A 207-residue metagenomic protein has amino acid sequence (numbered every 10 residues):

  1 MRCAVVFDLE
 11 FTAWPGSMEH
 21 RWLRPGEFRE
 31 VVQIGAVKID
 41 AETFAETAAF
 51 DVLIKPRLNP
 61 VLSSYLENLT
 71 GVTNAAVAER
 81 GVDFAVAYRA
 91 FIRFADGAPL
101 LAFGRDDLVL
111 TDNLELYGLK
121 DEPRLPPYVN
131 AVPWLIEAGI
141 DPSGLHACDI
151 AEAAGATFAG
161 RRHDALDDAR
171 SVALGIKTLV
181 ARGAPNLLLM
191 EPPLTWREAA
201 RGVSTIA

Functional and structural regions predicted by a protein language model:
R2-C3, A13: A broadly tuned "polar low-complexity/structure-edge" signature
C3, R29-I34, K38-T70, A90-A207: Metal-dependent phosphoesterase core characteristic of DEDDh/y 3'-5' exonuclease domains
A4-D8: Short glycine-aspartate micro-motif
L9-S17, W22: Short acidic, Gly/Ser-rich segments with clustered Asp/Glu that frequently serve as metal-coordination loops in enzyme
G16-M18, E79, A138, I176: Short, function-defining helix-loop hinge/capping sites that tune catalysis or transport
L23-F28: Short consensus segments that form the blades of beta-propeller domains, in both extracellular/periplasmic
E67-Y88: Metal-dependent phosphoesterase signature
